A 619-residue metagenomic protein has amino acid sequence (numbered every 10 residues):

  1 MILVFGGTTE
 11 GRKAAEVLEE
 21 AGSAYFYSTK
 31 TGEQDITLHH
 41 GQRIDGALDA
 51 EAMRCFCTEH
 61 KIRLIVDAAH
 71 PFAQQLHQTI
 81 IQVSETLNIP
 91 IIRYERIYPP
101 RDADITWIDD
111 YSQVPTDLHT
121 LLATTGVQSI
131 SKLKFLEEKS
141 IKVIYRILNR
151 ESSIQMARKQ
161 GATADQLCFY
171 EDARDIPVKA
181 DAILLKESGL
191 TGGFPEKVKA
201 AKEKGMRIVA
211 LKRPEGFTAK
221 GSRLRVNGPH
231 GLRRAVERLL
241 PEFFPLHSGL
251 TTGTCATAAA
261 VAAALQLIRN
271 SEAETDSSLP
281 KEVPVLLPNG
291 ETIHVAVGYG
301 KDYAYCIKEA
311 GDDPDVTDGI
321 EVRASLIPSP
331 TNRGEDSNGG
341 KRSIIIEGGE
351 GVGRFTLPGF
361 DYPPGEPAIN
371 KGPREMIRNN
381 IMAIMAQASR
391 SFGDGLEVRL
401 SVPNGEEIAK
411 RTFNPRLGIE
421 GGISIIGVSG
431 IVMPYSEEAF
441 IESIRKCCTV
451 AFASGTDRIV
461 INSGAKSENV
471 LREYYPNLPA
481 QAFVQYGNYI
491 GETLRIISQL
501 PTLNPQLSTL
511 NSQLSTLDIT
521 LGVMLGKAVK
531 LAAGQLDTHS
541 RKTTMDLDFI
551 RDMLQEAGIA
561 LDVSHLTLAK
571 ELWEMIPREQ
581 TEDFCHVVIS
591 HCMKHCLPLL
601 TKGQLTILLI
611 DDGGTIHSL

Functional and structural regions predicted by a protein language model:
M1-A21, F26-S28, I89-Q166: Non-catalytic interface/targeting segments
F26-L48, A103-T106, I154-Q160, T292-A296: N-terminal beta-loop-helix "entrance" segment that forms/cooperates in small-molecule cofactor or anionic ligand
G41-C57, Q166-R174: Glycine-rich, highly charged phosphate/nucleotide-binding loops
C57, L64-Y111: Glycine/small-residue-rich loop that forms an oxyanion/phosphate-binding "nest" at active or ligand-binding sites
S152, A219-S222, S271-S278, S329-K341 (+2 more regions): Short, basic, low-complexity termini and linkers enriched in Ser/Thr/Gly/Pro that act as targeting/leader peptides
R158-K204, I208-R213: A C-terminal functional module that forms or caps the active site or interfaces directly with catalytic machinery
F243-P330, N338-A388, D394-R411, P415-L417: Generic N-terminal targeting/processing segments that precede catalytic cores or assembly contacts
H247-L250, L417, I423, V428-C447 (+5 more regions): A structural signal for small-residue-enriched, beta-sheet-centric alpha/beta enzyme cores and oligomeric scaffold folds
